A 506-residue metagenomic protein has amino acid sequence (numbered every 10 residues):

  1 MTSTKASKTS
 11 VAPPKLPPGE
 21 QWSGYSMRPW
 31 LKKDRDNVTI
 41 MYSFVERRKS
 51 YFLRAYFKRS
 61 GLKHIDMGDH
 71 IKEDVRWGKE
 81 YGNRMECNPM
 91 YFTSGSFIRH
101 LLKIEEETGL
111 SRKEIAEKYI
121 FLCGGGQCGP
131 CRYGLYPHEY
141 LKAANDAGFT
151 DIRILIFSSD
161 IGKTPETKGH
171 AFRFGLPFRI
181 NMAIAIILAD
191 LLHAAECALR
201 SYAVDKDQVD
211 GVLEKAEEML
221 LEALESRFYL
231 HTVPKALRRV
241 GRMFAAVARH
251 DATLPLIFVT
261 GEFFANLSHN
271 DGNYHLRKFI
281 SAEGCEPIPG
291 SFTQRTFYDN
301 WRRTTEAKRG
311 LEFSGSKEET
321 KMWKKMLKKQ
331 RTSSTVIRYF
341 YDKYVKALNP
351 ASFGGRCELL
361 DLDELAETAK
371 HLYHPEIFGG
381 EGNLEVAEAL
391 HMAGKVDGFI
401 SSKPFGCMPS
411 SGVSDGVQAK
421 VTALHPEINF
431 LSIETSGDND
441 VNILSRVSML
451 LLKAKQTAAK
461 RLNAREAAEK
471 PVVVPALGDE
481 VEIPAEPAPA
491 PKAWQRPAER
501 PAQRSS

Functional and structural regions predicted by a protein language model:
M1-S506: An N-terminal assembly and electron-transfer interface module characteristic of large anaerobic redox and radical
